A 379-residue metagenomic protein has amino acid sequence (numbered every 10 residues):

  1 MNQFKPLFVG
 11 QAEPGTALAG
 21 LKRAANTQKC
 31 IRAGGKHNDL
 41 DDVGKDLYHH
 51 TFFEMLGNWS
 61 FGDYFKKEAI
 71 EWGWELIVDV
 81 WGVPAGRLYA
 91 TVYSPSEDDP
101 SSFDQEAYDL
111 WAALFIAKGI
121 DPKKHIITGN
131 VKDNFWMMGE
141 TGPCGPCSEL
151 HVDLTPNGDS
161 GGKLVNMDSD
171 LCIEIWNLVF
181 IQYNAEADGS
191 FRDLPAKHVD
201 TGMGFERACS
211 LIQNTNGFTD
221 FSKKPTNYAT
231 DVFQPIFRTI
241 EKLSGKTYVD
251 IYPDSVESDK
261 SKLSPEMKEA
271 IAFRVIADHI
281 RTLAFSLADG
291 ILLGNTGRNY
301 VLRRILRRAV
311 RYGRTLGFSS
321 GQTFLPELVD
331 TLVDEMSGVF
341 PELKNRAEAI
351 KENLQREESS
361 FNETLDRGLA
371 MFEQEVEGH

Functional and structural regions predicted by a protein language model:
M1-R303, R307, R311-S319, S360 (+1 more regions): Alpha-helical segments
D250, P265, L302, R308-H379: Intrinsic disorder at enzyme termini
